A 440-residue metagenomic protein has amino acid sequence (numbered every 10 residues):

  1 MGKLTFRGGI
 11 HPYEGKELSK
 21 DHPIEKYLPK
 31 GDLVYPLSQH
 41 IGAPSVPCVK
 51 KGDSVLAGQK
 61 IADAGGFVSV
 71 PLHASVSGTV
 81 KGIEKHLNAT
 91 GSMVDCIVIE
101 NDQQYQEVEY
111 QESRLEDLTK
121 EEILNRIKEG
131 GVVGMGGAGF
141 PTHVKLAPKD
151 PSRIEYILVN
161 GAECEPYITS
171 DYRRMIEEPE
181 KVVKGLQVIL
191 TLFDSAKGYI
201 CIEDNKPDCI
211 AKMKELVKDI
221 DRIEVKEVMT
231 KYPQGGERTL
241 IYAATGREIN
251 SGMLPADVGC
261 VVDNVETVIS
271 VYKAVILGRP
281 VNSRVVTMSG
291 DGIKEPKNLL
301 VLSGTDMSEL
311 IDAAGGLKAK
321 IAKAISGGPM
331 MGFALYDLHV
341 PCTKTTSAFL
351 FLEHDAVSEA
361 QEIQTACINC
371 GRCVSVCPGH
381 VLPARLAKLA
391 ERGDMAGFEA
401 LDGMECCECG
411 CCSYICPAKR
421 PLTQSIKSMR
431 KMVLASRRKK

Functional and structural regions predicted by a protein language model:
M1-C48, V98: N-terminal, Lys/Arg-enriched amphipathic/low-complexity engagement segments that precede the first folded domain
V49-V55, L87, C367: Acidic, glycine-anchored pre-beta loop/turn
K50-D63, G82: Short, well-structured beta-strand-loop connectors
G78-V80: Conserved hydrophobic positions within beta-strands
G82, L87-F140, K149-P151, P207: Acidic low-complexity segments
E107, G134, I157-D171, G292: Gly-rich Lys/Arg/Thr-decorated short loops/hinges at beta-loop-alpha junctions or inter-strand turns that position
A162, S195-M307, A313-K318, G328: Hydrophobic alpha-helical positions that pack around
A348-Q364, V374, P378-K440: Ferredoxin-type iron-sulfur electron-transfer modules in oxidoreductases and energy-metabolism complexes
